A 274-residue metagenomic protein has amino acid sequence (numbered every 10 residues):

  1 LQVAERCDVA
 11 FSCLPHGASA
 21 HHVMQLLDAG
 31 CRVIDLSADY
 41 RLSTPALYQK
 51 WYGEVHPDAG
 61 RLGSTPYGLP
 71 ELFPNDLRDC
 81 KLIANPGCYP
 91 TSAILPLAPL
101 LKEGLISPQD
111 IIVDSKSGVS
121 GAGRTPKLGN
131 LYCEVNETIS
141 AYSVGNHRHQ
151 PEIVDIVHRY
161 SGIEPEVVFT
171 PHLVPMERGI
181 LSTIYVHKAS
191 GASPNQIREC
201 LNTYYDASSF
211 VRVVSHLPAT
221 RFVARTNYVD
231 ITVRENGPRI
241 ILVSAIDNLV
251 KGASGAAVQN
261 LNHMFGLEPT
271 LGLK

Functional and structural regions predicted by a protein language model:
L1-C7, C13-L14, Q109-S115, V119-V243: C-terminal substrate-binding/catalytic lobe of Rossmann-fold NAD(P)-dependent oxidoreductases
L1-E137, Y142-V144, R234-N236, L271-L273: N-terminal Rossmann-like NAD(P) cofactor-binding subdomain of oxidoreductases, focused on the glycine-rich
K81, A98, N195, G255-A256: Short alpha-helical basic/polar micro-motif
S92-A93, S193, G252-A253: Secondary-structure boundary/capping motif
P99-E103, H187, N260-M264: Active-site catalytic microenvironments for nucleophilic, acid-base chemistry
D230-K274: NAD(P)-dependent Rossmann-like dehydrogenase/reductase catalytic/cofactor-binding core
